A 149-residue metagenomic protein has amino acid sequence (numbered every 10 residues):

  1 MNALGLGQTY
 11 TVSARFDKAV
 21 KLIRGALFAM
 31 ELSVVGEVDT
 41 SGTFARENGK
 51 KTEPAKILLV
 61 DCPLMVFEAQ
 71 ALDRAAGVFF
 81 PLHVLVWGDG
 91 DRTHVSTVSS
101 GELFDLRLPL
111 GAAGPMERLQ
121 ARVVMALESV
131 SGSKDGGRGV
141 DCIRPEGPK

Functional and structural regions predicted by a protein language model:
M1-M30, V34-G36, G132-G136, V140-K149: Terminal, regulation- and interaction-focused segments at domain boundaries
A14-K18, L64, G114: A generic structural signal for alpha-helix starts
K21-L22, D39, L72, R122: Short Gly/charged-rich anion-binding patches and loops
V35-L82: Compact, glycine-rich, soluble single-domain proteins
G77-R92, E128-G139: Short secondary-structure transition/capping segments
L82-P109: Beta-strand/loop substructures that line and gate deep hydrophobic ligand-binding cavities in soluble
L106-G147: Well-ordered alpha/beta subsegment
